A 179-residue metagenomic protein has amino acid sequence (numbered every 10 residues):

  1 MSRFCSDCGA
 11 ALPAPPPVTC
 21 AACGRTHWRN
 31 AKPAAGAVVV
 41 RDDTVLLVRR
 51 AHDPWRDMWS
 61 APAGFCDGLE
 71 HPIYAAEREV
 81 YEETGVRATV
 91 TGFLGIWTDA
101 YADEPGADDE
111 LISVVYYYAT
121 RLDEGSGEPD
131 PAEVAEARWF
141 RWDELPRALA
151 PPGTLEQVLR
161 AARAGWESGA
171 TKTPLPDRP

Functional and structural regions predicted by a protein language model:
M1-F4, P17: Residues immediately within or flanking Cys/His clusters that coordinate Zn2+ in small zinc-binding modules
S6-G9, A21-A22: Short, cysteine/histidine-rich loop/knuckle motifs that typically chelate Zn2+
P16-S60, A88, G92: N-terminal strand-loop-strand
A22, R50, A63, T120 (+1 more regions): Active-site donor-binding loop signature of nucleotide-sugar glycosyltransferases
D57-A61, R138-R141: A short, polar/proline- and glycine-enriched secondary-structure boundary/capping micro-motif
C66-G92, W97-Q157, K172, P176-P179: Unchanged
A161-E167: A short N-terminal helical cap/helix-turn-helix that marks the beginning of AMP-binding/adenylate-forming
